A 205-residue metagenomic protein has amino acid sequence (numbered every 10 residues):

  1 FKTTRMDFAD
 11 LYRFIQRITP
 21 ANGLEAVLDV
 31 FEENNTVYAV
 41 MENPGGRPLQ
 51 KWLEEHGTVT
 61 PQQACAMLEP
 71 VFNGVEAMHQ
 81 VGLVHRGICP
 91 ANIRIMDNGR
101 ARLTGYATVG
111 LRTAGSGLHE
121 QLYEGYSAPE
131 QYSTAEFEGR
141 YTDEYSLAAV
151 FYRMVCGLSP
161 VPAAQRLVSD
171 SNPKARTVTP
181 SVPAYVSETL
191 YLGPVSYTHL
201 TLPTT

Functional and structural regions predicted by a protein language model:
K2-I18: AlphaC helix of the eukaryotic protein kinase fold
D29-V30: Activation-segment/catalytic-loop signature of the eukaryotic protein kinase fold
N34-P48: Conserved short submotifs of the Hanks-type protein kinase catalytic core that shape the nucleotide-binding pocket
L49-V59: AlphaC helix of the protein kinase catalytic domain
M67-L68: Activation segment signature within eukaryotic-like protein kinase domains
V71-L83: Protein kinase catalytic-loop region centered on the HRD/HxD motif
S181-V195: Conserved C-terminal C-lobe helix
T198-T204: Conserved small/polar residues in nucleotide/adenosyl-binding loops
